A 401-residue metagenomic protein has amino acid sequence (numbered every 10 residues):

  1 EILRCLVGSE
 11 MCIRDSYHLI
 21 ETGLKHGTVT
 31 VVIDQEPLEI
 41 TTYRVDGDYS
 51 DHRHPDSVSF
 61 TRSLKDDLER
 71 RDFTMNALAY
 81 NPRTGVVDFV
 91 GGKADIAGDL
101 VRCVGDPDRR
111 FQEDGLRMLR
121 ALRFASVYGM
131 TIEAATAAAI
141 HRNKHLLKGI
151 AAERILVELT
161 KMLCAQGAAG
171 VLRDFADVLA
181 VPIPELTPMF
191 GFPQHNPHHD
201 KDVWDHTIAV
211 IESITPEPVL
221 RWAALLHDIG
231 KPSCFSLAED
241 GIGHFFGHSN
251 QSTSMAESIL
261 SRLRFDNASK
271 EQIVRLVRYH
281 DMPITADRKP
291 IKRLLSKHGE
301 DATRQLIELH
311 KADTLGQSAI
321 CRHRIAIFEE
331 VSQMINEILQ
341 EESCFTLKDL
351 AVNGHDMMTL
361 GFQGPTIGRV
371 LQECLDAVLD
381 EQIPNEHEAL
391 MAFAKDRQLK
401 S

Functional and structural regions predicted by a protein language model:
R4-S401: Catalytic cores of the polymerase beta-like nucleotidyltransferase superfamily and closely associated nucleotide
